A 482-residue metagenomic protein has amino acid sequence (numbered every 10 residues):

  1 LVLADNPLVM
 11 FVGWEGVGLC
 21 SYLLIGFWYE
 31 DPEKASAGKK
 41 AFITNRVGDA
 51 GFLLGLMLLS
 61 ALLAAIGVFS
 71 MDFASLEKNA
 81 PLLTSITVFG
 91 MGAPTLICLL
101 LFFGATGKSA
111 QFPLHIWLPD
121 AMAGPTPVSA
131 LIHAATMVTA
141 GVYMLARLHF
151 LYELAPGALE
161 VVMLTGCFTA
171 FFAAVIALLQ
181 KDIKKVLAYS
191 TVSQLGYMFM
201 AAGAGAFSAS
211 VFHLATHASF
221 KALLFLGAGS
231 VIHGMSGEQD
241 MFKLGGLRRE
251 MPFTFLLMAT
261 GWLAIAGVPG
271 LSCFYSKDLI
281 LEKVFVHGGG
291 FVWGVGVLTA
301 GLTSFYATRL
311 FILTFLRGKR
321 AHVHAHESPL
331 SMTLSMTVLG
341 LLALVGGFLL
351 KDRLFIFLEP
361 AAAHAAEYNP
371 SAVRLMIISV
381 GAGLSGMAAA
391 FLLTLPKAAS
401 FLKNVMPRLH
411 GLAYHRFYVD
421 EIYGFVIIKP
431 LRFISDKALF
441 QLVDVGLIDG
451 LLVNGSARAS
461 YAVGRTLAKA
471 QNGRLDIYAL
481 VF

Functional and structural regions predicted by a protein language model:
L1-G13, L19-S331, G340-L342, F348: Hydrophobic transmembrane alpha-helices and their helix-loop junctions in integral membrane proteins
S21, L54, L131, S335 (+2 more regions): Hydrophobic mid-bilayer segments of alpha-helices in multi-pass membrane transport proteins, especially secondary
D49, L164, T337, M376-G383 (+1 more regions): Hydrophobic H-region at the start of alpha-helical membrane spans
M137, G383-L384, F425: Core segments of transmembrane alpha-helices that mediate helix-helix packing or line hydrophobic substrate/ligand
K221, G301-T308, A382-N404: Hydrophobic alpha-helical membrane-embedded segments
T260, M336-L339, L475-D476: Active-site lining segments that contact anionic ligands and/or coordinate catalytic metals
H326-F391: Hard-cation-handling environments
L354-I377, L392-F482: Aromatic-capped, Gly/Pro-kinked transmembrane alpha-helices
